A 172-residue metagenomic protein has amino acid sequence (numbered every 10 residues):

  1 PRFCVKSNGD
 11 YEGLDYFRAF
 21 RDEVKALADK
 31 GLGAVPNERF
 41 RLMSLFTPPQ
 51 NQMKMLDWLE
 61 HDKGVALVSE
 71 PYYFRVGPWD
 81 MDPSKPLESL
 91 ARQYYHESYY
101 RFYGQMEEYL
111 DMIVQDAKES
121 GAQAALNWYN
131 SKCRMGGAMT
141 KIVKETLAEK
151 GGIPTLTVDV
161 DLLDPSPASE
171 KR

Functional and structural regions predicted by a protein language model:
P1-L67, P71-G77: A charged, amphipathic alpha-helical module
F46, S69-Y72, L126-S131, D159-L162: Active-site proximal loops enriched in glycine and acidic residues that flank catalytic Cys/His/Asp and coordinate
F46-K118: Redox- and metal-dependent alpha/beta enzyme cores, enriched for Fe-S-associated oxidoreductases and cofactor-handling
Q50, K132-C133: Short acidic, S/G/P-rich loop/turn micro-motifs used as interaction or catalytic elements
A117, G121-N127: Proline-aspartate-enriched helix->loop->beta-strand connector
C133-K141: Glycine/threonine-rich flexible loop motifs
K141-R172: Peripheral docking tails and interdomain loops at the edges of cofactor- or intermediate-handling domains
